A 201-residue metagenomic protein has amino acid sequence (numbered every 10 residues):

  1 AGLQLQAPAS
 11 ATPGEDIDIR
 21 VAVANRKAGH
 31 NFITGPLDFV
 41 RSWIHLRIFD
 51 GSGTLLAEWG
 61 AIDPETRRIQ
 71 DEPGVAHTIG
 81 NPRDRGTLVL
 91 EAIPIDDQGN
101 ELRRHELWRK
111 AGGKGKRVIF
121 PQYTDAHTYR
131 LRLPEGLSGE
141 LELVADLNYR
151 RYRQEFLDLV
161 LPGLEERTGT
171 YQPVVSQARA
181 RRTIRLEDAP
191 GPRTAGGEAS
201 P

Functional and structural regions predicted by a protein language model:
A1-G197: Short, conserved sequence motifs used for protein processing/export or organelle targeting and for catalysis
